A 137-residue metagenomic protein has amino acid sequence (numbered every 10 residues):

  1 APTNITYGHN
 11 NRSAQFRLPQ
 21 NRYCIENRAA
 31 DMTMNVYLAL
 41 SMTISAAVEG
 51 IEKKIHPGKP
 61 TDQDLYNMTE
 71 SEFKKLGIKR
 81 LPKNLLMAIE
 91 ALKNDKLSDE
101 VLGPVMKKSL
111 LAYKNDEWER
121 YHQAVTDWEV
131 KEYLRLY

Functional and structural regions predicted by a protein language model:
A1-Y137: Catalytic-core signal marking the mid-to-C-terminal active-site face
